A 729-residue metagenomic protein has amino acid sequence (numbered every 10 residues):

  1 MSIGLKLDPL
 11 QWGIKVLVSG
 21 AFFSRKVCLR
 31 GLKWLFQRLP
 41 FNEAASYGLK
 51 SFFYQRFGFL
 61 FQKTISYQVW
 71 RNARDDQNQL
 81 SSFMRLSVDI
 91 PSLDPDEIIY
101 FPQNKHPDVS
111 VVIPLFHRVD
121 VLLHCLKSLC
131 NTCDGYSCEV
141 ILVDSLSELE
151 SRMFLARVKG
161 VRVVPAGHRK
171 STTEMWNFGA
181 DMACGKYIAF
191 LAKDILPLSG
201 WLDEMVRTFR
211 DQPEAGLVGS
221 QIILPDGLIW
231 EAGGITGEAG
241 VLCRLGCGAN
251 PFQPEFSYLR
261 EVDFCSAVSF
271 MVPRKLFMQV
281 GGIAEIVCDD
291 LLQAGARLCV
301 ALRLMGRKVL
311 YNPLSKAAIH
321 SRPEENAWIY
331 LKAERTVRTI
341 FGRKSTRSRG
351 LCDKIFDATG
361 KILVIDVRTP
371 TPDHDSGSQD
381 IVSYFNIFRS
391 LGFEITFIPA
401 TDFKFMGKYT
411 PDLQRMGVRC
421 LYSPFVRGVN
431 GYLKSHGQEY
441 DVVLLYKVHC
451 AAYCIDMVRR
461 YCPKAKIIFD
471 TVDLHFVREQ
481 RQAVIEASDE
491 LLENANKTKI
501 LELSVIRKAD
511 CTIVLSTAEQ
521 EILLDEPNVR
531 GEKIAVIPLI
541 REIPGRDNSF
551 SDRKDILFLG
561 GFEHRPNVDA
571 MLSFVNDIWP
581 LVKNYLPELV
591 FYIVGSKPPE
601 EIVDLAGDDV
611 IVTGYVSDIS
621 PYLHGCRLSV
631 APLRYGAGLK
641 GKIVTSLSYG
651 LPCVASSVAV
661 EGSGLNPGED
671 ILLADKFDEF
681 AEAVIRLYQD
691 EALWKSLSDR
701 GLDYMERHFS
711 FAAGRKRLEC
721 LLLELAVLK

Functional and structural regions predicted by a protein language model:
I3, K15, F22, R30-D108 (+4 more regions): Non-catalytic membrane-proximal stalk/linker segments that position and tether the catalytic domains
V121, D373, G377-N386, F397 (+5 more regions): Conserved catalytic-core segment of nucleotide-activated headgroup transferases in glycan assembly
K127-S137: Short, acidic, metal-binding catalytic loop of nucleotide-sugar glycosyltransferases
L142-M153, H168: A conserved acidic beta->alpha catalytic loop
A166-A183: Glycine-rich, basic loop-to-helix element that forms the pyrophosphate-binding segment of sugar-nucleotide handling
I188: Short aromatic/hydrophobic "clamp" motif used to bind/position activated sugar donors
L196-T236: Conserved donor NDP-sugar-binding/catalytic core segment of glycosyltransferases
G237-D263: Short, flexible, basic/aromatic active-site loop/helix in glycosyltransferases
